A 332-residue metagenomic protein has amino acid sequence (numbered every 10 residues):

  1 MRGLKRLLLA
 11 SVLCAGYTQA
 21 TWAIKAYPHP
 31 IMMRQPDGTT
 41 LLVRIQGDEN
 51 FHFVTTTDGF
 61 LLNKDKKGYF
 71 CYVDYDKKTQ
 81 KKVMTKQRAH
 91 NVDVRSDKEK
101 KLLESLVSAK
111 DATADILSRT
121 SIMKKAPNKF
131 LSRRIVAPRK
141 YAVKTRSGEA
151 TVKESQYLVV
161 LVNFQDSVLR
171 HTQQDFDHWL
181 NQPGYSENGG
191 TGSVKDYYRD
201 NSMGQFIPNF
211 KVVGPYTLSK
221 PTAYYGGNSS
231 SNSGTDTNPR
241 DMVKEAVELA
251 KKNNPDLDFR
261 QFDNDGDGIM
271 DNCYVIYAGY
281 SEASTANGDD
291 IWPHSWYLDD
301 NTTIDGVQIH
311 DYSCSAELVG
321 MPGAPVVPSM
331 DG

Functional and structural regions predicted by a protein language model:
M1-K25: Bacterial Sec-dependent N-terminal signal peptides
G3, A10, F60-N63, L180: Generic structural signal for short, solvent-exposed loop/turn connectors between secondary structure elements
V12, P36, Q46, Y75 (+2 more regions): Structured loops at beta-to-helix junctions and adjacent beta-edge loops in soluble globular domains
W22-R146: N-terminal prosegments of processed precursors
T120-G332: Active-site-proximal segment of zinc-dependent metalloprotease catalytic domains
